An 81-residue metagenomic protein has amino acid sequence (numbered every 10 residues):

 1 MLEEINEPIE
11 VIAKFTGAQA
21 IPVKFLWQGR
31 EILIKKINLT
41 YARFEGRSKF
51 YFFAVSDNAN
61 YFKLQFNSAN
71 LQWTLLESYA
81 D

Functional and structural regions predicted by a protein language model:
M1-D81: Cysteine-centric segments in proteins
